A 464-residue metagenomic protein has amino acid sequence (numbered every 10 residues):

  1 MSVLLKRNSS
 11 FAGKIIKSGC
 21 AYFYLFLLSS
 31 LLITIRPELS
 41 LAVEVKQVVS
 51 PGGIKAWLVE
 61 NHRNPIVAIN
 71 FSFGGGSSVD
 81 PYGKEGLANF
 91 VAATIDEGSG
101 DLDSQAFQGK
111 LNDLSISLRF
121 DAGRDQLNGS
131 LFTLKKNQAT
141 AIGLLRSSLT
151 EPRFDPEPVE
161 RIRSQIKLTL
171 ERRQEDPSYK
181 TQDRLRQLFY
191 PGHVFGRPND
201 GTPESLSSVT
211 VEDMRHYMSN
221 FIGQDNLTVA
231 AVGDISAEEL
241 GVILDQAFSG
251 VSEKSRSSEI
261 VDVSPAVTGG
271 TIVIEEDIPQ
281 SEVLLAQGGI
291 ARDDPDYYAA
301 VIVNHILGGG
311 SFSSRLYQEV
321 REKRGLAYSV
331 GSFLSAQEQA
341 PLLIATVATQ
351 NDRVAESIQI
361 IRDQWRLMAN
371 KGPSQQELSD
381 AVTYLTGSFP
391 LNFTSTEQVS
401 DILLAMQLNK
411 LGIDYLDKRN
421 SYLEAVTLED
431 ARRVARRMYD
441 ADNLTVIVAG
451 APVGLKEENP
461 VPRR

Functional and structural regions predicted by a protein language model:
L4, Q108-Y217, S379-E397, D401: Acidic/histidine-enriched segments that form metal/cofactor-coordinating and catalytic pocket/exosite environments
L41-V48, F107, T169, L188-L227 (+3 more regions): Histidine-acidic residue clusters that define the catalytic metal-binding segment of zinc metallopeptidase domains
V45, N70-K135, E175, R197-P198 (+1 more regions): M16/MPP (pitrilysin/insulinase) zinc-metallopeptidase core fold and M16-derived inactive scaffolds
S77, L284-G288, G308-T349: A structural supersecondary motif
E97-D101, F132-R163, G310-S311, G331 (+2 more regions): M16/insulysin-pitrilysin zinc metalloprotease superfamily fold
Q165-D183, V267-S281, E322-A327, E338 (+2 more regions): Short acidic/His-enriched helical or mixed secondary-structure segments at domain edges of catalytic enzymes and some
Q187, T228-A231, S264, V347 (+1 more regions): C-terminal regions of mature proteins
P191, F195, N199, Q224 (+2 more regions): An aromatic/glycine/proline-enriched structural segment found at the starts of mature extracellular/organellar domains
